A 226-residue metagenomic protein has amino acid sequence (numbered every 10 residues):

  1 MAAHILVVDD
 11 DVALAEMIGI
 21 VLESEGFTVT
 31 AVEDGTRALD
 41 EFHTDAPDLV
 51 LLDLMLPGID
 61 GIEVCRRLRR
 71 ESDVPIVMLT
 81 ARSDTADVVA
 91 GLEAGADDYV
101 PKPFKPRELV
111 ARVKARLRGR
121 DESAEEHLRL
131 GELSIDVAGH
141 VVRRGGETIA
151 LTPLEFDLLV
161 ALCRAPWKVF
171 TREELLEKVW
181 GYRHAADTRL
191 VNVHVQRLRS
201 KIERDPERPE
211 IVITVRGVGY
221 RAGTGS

Functional and structural regions predicted by a protein language model:
A3-H4, K114-V169, E173: Short, Lys/Arg-enriched segments at the junction into DNA-binding effector domains of transcriptional regulators
D9, E33, L56: Conserved acidic carboxylate
E16-S24: Charged docking surfaces used in two-component/phosphorelay signaling
G26-D34, E41: Short hydrophobic/Thr-rich beta-strand motif most characteristic of the beta2 strand and flanking loop of CheY-like
E33-R37, D60-E63: Acidic catalytic/metal-coordinating carboxylates
D45-L51, L56: Active-site beta3 strand of CheY-like receiver
P57-D60, R66, R70, P75-R129: Basic, amphipathic DNA-recognition helix from helix-turn-helix-like DNA-binding domains
S123-H127, A150, V193-V195, R199-S226: DNA-binding patch around the recognition helix
